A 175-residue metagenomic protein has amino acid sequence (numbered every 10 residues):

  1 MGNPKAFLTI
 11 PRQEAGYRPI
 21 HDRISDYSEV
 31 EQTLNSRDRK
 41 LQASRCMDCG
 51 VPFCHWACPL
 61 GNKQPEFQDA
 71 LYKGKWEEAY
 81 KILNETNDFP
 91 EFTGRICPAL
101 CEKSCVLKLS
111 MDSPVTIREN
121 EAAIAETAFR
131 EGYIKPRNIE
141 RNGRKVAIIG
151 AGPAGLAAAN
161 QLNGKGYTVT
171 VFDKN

Functional and structural regions predicted by a protein language model:
M1-K145, N175: Ferredoxin-type iron-sulfur electron-transfer modules and their immediate structural context
R144-T170: N-terminal Rossmann-like FAD-binding beta1-loop-alpha1 element of flavoenzymes
